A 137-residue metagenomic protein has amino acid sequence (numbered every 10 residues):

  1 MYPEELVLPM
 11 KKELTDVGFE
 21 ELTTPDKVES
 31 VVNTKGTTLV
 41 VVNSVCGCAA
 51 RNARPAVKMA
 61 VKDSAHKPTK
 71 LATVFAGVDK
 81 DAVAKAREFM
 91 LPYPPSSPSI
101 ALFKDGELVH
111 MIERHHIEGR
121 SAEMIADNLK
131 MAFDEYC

Functional and structural regions predicted by a protein language model:
M1-G36, F133-C137: N-terminal leader/targeting and pre-domain segments
T23, T73-F75, L102: Structural signal for conserved beta-strand scaffold positions within catalytic alpha/beta enzyme cores
T34-C46: Short active-site neighborhood of thiol/selenol oxidoreductases, capturing the structured segment around
V42, H66-V83: Thiol-based oxidoreductase modules, predominantly thioredoxin-like and allied folds used for disulfide exchange
R51-D63: Typically the conserved alpha-helix immediately C-terminal to a functionally engaged Cys/Sec in thioredoxin-like
K62-A65, F89-P94, A101: Short, charge-rich binding segments
F75-S97: Short Fe-S-cluster ligation motifs
P94-C137: Non-catalytic, surface beta->alpha helical segment in thiol-disulfide oxidoreductase systems
